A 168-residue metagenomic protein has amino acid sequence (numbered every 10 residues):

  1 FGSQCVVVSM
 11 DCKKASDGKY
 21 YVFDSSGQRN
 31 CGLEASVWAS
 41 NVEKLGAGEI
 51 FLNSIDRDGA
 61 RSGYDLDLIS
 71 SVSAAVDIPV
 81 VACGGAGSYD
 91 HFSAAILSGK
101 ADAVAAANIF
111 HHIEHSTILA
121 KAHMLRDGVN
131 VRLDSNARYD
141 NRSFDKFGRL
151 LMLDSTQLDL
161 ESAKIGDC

Functional and structural regions predicted by a protein language model:
F1-L52, D56-R57: Conserved anion-binding
F1-S16, D58-S73, S88-F92, H112-H123: Active-site-adjacent beta->alpha loops and helix N-cap segments on the catalytic face of soluble alpha/beta enzymes
G2-S3, K44-A47, A74, L97 (+1 more regions): Generic secondary-structure signature for well-ordered alpha-helical cores
V6-M10, I50-N53, V80-G84, D102-A106: Hydrophobic faces of well-ordered beta-strands that scaffold small-molecule active sites in alpha/beta enzyme cores
N41-L45, D56-V76, V80, L151: PLP-dependent amino-acid enzyme catalytic core
D67-V104: Catalytic cores of alpha/beta
A94-S135: C-terminal helical cap(s) of enzyme catalytic domains, especially alpha/beta-barrels
N130-V131, A137-C168: C-terminal extensions of enzymes
